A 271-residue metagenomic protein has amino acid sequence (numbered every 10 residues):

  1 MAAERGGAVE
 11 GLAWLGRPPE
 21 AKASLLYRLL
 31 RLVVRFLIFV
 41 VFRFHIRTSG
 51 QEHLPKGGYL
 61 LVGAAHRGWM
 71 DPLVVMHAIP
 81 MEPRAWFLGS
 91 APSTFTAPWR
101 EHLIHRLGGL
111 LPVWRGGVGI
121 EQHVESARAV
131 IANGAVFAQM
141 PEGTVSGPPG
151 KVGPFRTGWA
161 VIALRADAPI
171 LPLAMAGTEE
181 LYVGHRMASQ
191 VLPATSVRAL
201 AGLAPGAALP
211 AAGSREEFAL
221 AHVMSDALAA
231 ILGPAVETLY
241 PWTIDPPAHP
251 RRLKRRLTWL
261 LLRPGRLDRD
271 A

Functional and structural regions predicted by a protein language model:
A2-P18, K22, L26, E121-A271: Non-catalytic C-terminal accessory region of glycerolipid acyltransferases and related lyso-lipid remodeling enzymes
E20, S24-F42, E101, H105 (+2 more regions): Short hydrophobic helices that act as membrane-entry/anchoring signals
V34-I38, V75-M76, E101, A127 (+1 more regions): Short amphipathic alpha-helical segments and helix-helix/interface helices
R35-H66: Helix-to-loop junction immediately C-terminal to a conserved catalytic motif
L37-R43, A65, V113-V118, P148-G150: Short, flexible loop segments at the rims of nucleotide/cofactor-binding pockets, characterized by
T48, A97-P98, E121-V124: Structural motif corresponding to alpha-helix initiation and N-cap regions
H53, H77-A78, R128-A132: Short, charge-rich binding segments
K56-G117: Catalytic core of membrane glycerolipid acyltransferases/transacylases, capturing the structured, soluble-facing
